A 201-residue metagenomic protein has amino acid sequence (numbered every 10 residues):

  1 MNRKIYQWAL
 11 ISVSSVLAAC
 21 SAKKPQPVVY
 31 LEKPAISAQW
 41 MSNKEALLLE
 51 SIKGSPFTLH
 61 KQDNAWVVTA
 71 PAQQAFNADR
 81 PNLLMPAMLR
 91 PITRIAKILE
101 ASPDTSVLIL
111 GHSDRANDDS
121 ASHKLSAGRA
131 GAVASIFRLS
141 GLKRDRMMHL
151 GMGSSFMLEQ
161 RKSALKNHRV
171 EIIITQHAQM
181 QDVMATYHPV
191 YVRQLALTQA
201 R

Functional and structural regions predicted by a protein language model:
N2-A9, V13-S15, A19-A65, N82 (+1 more regions): N-terminal targeting leaders that direct proteins to extracytoplasmic destinations
K33-A38, A75-M85, D119-H123: Second-shell loop/turn segments in exported
L47-P56, H60, D79-L110, Q179: Periplasmic peptidoglycan-binding/anchoring modules of Gram-negative envelope and division proteins
T58-H60, A65-P71, A75, S106-L110 (+3 more regions): Soluble periplasmic/extracytoplasmic beta-strand elements of cell-envelope proteins
T58-L59, W66, L99, L139 (+1 more regions): Short secondary-structure boundary/capping segments
H112-A185, L197: Periplasmic OmpA-like peptidoglycan-binding domain that tethers envelope proteins to the cell wall
